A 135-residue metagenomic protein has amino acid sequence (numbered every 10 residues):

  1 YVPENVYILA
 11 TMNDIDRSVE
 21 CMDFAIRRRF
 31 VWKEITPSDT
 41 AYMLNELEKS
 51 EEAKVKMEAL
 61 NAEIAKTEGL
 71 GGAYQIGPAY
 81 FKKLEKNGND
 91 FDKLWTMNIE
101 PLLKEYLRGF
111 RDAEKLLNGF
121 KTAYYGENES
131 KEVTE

Functional and structural regions predicted by a protein language model:
Y1-E135: C-terminal regulatory/interaction module of P-loop NTP-utilizing enzymes
